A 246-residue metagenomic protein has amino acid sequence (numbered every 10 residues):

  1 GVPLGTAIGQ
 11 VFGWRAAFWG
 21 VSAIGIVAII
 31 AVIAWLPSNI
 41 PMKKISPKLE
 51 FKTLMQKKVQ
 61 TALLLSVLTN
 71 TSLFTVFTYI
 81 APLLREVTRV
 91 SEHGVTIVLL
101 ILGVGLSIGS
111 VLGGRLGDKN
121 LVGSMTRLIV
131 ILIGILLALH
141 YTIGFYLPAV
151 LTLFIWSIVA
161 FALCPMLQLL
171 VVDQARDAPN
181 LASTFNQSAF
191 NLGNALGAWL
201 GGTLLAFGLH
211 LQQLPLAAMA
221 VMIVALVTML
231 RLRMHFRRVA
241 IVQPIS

Functional and structural regions predicted by a protein language model:
G1-P37, Y79, L83-E86: Helix-loop-helix hairpin linking two adjacent transmembrane segments in secondary transporters
A7-A23, S91, T203-M222: A membrane-interface helix-boundary motif in multi-pass transporters
V32-W35, A217-S246: Multi-pass alpha-helical transporter architecture, strongest for 12-TM Major Facilitator/SLC carriers used
W35-L65: Juxtamembrane intracellular "pre-TM" segments in multi-pass secondary transporters
K58-L100, V104, S110, L121: Extracytoplasmic gate region of multi-pass secondary transporters
G109-L121, L205-A206: Helix-to-loop junctions at the C-terminal end of transmembrane segments in multipass secondary transporters
V122-L167: C-terminal transmembrane helical hairpin of 12-TM major facilitator-type secondary transporters
Q174-L211, A218: A late C-terminal transmembrane helix in Major Facilitator Superfamily
